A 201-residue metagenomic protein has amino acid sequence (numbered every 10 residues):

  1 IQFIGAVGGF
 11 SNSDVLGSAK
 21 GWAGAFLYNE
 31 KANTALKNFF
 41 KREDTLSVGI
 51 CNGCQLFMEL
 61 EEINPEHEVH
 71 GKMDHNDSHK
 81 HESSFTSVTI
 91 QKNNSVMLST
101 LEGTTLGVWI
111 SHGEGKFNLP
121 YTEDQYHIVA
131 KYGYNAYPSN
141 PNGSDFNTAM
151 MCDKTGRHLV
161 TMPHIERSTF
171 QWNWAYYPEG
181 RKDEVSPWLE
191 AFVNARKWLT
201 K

Functional and structural regions predicted by a protein language model:
I1-V48, C54-H67: Flexible gly/pro-rich beta->alpha loop and the following alpha-helix that scaffold active-site loops
N33-F40, E68-K201: Amide-donor transfer/coupling interface in amidating biosynthetic enzymes
C51-N52, H112: Beta-edge loop/turn motif
N52-C54, I165-E166: Short, glycine/serine-rich, charged loops/turns that create anion-binding and catalytic segments at active sites
